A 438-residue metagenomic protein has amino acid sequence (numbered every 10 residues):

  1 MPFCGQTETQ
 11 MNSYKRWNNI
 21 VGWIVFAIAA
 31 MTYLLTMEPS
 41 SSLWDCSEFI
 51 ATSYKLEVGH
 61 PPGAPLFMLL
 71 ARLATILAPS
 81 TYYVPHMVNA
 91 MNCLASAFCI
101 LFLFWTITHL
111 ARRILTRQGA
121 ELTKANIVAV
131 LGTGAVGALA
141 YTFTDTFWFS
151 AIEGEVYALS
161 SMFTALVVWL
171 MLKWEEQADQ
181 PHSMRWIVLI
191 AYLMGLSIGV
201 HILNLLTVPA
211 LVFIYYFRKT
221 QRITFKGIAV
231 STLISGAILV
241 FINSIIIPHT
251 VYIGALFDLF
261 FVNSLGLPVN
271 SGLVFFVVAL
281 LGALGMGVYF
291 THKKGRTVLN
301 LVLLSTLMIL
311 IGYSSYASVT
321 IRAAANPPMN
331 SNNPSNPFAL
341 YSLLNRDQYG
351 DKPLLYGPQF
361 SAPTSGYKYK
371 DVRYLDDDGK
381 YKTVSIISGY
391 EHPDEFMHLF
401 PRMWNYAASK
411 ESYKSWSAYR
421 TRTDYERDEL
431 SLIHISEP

Functional and structural regions predicted by a protein language model:
M1-T32, F98, Q118-A135, F276-I311: Start-transfer (signal-anchor) and selected internal transmembrane alpha helices of multi-pass inner/ER membrane
Y14-L43, Y141-F143, H201, V240-S244 (+1 more regions): Transmembrane signal-anchor helices characteristic of membrane glycosylation enzymes that use polyprenol
W23, A90-L122, L166-L170: Transmembrane-helix motifs of polytopic, lipid-linked glycan transferases
M37-F49, G59-A71, N330-N332: Extracytoplasmic catalytic/substrate-binding loops of multi-pass membrane glycan-assembly enzymes
H60-H86, A90-L94, L101: Short hydrophobic/aromatic helix or loop-helix immediately within or flanking a transmembrane segment in polytopic
T81-N89, I114-V130, G134-S161, M194-I202 (+1 more regions): Aromatic- and kink-enriched transmembrane "portal" helix at the membrane-lumen/periplasm boundary that abuts
T116, T123-V128, V167-W186, F213-I223: Membrane-interface transmembrane helices that cradle and orient dolichyl/undecaprenyl
I433-P438: Residue-level detector of conserved catalytic or cofactor/ligand-binding positions in enzyme active sites
